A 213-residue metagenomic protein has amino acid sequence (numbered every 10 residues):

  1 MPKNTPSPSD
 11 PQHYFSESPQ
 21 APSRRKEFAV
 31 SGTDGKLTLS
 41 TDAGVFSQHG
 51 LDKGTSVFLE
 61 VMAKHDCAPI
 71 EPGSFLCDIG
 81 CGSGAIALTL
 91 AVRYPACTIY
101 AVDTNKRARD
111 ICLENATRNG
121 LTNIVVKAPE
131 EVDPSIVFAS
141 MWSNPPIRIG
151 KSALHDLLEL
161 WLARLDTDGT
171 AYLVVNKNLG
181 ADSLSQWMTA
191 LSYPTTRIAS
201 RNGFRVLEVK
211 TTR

Functional and structural regions predicted by a protein language model:
M1-T33, G44: N-terminal auxiliary segments of SAM/dcSAM-dependent transferases
D10-R24, G180-R213: Class I S-adenosyl-L-methionine
D42-G50: Class I SAM-dependent methyltransferase Rossmann-like catalytic core, especially the SAM/SAH-binding loop
K53-P134, S140-S143: Conserved SAM/SAH cofactor-binding pocket of Class I
D103-R107, A153, N176: Short beta->alpha hinge that forms the Motif I/post-I loop of the SAM-binding pocket
A139-S152: A short SAM/SAH-binding and catalytic strip from SAM-dependent methyltransferases
H155-T167: A short glycine-rich, Lys/Arg-flanked "PGG" loop and its adjoining helix->strand segment in the class I
D168-V175: Conserved beta-strand signature within the Rossmann-like core of class I S-adenosyl-L-methionine
